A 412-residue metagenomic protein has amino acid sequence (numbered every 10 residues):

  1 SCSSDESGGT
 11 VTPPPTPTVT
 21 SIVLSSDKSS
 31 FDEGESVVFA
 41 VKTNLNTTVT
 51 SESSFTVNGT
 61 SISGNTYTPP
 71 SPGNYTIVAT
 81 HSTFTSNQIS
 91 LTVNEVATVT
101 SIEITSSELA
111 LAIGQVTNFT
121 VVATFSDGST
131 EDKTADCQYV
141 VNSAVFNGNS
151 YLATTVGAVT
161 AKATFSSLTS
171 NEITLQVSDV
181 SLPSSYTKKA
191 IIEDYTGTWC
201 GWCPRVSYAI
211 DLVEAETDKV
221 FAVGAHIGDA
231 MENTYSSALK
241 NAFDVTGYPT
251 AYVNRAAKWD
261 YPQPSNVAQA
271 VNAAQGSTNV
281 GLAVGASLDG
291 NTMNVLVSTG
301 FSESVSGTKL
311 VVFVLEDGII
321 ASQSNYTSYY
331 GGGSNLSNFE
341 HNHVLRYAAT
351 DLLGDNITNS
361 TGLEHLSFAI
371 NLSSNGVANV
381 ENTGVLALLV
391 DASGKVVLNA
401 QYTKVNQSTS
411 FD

Functional and structural regions predicted by a protein language model:
S1-E33, S82-E103, S166-T187, S410-D412: Bacterial Sec-dependent N-terminal signal peptides
L24-K28, I104-E108, G148, V284: Surface-exposed, proline-enriched loop/turn segments that connect beta strands in immunoglobulin-like
S29-E35, L109-Q115, A286-G290: Short, solvent-exposed loop/linker segments at the N-terminal edge of repeated beta-sheet extracellular domains
G34-T47, I77, Q115-S129, A161: Beta-strand-rich structural segments
T47-G59, T130-A144, V253: Change to "...patches in solvent-exposed regions of secreted, membrane-anchored, or virion-exposed structural
I62-P72, V145-A163: Extracellular/luminal low-complexity segments enriched in Ser/Thr/Pro
P183-E216: Local sequence-structure signature of Cys/Sec-based thiol-disulfide redox active-site neighborhoods
D218-D412: Short, conserved sequence motifs used for protein processing/export or organelle targeting and for catalysis
